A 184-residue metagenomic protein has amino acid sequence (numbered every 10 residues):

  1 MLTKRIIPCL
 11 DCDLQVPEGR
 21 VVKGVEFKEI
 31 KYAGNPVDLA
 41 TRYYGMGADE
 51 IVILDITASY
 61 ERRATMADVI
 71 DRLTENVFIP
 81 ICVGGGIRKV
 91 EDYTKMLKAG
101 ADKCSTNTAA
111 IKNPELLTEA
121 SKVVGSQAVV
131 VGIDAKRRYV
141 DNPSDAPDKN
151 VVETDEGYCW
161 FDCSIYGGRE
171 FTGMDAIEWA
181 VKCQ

Functional and structural regions predicted by a protein language model:
K4, C9-C12, E61-G84, T118-D134: Alpha-helix-loop-beta-strand connector modules within alpha/beta enzyme cores
R5-R20, L39-V52: N-terminal glycine-rich anion-binding loops that anchor highly charged ligand groups
D11, Y43, I51, V83 (+3 more regions): Conserved, mostly hydrophobic/aromatic
C12-Q15, G19-F27, A101-Q184: Conserved anion-binding
G24-Y44: Short catalytic helix/loop segments, enriched in acidic residues and glycine and frequently bearing histidine
V37, T41, D71, T94-L97 (+4 more regions): Alpha-helical segments flanking ligand/cofactor-binding loops in enzyme cores
A48-D68, T108-I111: Glycine-rich, proline-tolerant flexible connector loops at the mouths of alpha/beta enzymes
T74-K103, E115, Y139: Catalytic cores of alpha/beta
